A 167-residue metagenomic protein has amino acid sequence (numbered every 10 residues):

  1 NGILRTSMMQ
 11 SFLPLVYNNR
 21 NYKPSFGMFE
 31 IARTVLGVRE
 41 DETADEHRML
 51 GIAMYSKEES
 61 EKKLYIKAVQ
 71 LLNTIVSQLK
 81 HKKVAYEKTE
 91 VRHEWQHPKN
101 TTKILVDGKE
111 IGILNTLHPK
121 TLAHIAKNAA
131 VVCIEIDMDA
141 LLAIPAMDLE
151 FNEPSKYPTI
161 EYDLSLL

Functional and structural regions predicted by a protein language model:
N1-L167: Extended beta-strand-rich architecture
